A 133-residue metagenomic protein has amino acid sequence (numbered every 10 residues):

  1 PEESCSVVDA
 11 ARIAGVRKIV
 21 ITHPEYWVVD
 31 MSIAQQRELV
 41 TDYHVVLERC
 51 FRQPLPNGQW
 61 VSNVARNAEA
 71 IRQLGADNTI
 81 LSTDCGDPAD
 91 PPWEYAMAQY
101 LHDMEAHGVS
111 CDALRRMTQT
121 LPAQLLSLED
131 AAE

Functional and structural regions predicted by a protein language model:
P1-M31: Divalent metal-binding pocket/active-site signature
C5-V8, I33-A34, W60-A68, Y95-Q99: Charged helix-capping and loop-helix junction motifs
V8-G15, Q36-H44, A68-A76: Acidic (Asp/Glu)-rich catalytic clusters
A14-G15, D77, W93, M97-L101: Active-site gating loops and adjacent loop-to-helix segments of metal-dependent hydrolytic enzymes
K18-V20, H44-E48, N78-I80: Structural preference for beta-strand elements that scaffold enzyme active sites
Y26-M31, L55-V61: Acidic-and-aromatic substrate-binding clefts and catalytic sites of carbohydrate-active enzymes
R49-R52, A76-E94: Short acidic/histidine-rich active-site segments
M97-E133: Mid-to-C-terminal alpha-helical segments outside catalytic/metal-binding sites
